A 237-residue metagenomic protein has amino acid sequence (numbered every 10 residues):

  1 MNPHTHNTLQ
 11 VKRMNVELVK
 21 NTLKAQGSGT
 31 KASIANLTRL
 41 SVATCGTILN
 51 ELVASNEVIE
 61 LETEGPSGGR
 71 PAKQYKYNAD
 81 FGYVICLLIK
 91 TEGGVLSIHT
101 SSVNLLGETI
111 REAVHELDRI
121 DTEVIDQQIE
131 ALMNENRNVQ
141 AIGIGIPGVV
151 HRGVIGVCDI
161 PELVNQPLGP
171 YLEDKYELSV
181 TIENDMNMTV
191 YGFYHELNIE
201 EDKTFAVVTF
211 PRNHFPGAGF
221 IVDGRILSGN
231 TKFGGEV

Functional and structural regions predicted by a protein language model:
M1-K31, A35-N36: Extreme N-terminal segment that seeds HTH/winged-HTH DNA-binding domains in transcriptional regulators
L23, I34, C45-V58: Basic amphipathic alpha-helical segments that dock to polyanions
S55-G69: Beta-hairpin "wing" of winged helix-turn-helix
G69-I110, V207-P211, F215-I226: Gly/Thr-rich phosphate-binding beta-strand-loop-beta motif of the actin/hexokinase/Hsp70
T109-E130, N136-T204: Glycine-rich phosphate-binding loop and adjoining helix at the ATP-binding site of ATP-dependent phosphoryl-transfer
T181-M186, Y191-V237: Glycine/GP-enriched mid-protein hinge/lid loop-to-helix segment characteristic of carbohydrate kinases
